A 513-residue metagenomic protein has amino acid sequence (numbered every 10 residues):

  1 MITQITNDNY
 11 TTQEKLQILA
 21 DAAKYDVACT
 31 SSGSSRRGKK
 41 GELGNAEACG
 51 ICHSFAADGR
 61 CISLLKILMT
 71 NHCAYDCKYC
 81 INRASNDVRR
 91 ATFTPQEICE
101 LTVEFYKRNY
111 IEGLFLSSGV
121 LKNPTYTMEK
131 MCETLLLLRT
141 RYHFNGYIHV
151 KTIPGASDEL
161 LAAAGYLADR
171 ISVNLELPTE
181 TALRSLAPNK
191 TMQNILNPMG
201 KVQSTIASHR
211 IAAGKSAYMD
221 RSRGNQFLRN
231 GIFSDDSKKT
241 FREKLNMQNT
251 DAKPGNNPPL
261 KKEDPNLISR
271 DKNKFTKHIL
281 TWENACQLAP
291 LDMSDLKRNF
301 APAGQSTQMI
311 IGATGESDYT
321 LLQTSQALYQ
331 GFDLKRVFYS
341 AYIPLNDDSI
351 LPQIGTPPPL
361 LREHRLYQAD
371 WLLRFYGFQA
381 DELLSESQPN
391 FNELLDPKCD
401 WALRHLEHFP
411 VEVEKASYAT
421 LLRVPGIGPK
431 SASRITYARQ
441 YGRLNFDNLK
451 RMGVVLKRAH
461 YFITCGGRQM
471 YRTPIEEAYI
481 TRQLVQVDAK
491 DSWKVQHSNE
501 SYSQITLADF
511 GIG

Functional and structural regions predicted by a protein language model:
M1-H72, V455, I463-T464, Y471-S501 (+1 more regions): Flexible, acidic/Gly-rich N-terminal and inter-domain linker regions that tether and position cofactor-handling modules
S35-R37, A217-G224, Y342-D347, E382-K398: A glycine-rich phosphate-binding loop feature that marks nucleotide/adenosyl-phosphate handling sites
L64, C77, L116, V173 (+3 more regions): Conserved, mostly hydrophobic/aromatic
I67-Q96: Canonical Radical SAM [4Fe-4S] cluster-binding loop centered on the CxxxCxxC motif and its immediate flanking residues
C99, K122-Y376: Conserved AdoMet/S-adenosylmethionine-binding subsite of the radical SAM
V103-S117, A369: Short Fe-S-cluster ligation motifs
P352-L422, R458-G513: Long, highly charged, low-complexity intrinsically disordered interaction regions that mediate electrostatic DNA/RNA
